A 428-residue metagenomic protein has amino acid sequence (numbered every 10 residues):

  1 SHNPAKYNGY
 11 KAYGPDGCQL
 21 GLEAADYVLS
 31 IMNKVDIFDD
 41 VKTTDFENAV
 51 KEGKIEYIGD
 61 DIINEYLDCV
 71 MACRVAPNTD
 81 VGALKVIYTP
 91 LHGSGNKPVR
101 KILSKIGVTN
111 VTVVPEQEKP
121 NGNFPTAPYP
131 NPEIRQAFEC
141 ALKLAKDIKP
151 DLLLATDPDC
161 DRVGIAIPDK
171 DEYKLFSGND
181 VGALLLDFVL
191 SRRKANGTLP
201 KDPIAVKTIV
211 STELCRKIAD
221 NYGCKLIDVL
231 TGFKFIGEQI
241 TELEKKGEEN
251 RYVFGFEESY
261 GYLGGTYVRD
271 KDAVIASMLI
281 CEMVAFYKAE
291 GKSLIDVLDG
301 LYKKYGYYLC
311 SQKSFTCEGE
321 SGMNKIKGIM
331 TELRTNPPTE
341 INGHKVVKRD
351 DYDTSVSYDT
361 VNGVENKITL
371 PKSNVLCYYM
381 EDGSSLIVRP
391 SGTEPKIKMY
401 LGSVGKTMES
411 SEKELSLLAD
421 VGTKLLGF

Functional and structural regions predicted by a protein language model:
S1-D36, N131-A155, C160, A183-V189 (+3 more regions): Phosphate/diphosphate-binding loops
N3, P90-N96, C160-R162, V210-E213 (+2 more regions): Gly/Ser/Thr-rich loops at beta-strand to alpha-helix junctions that form or flank small-molecule/cofactor-binding
K6-Y13, V99, D161-D180, C215-I218: Short Gly/Thr/Asp-enriched flexible loops that form oxyanion-binding sites at enzyme active sites
N8-A145: Gly/Ser/Thr-enriched, mixed-charge loops and adjacent short helices that form phosphate/oxyanion-binding elements
L20-G21, I167-R193: Cysteine protease catalytic core and zymogen-processing segment of caspase-like enzymes
A24, G95, G178-L185, S211-C215 (+1 more regions): Catalytic-loop motifs flanking and including active-site residues across diverse enzymes
K146, P150-L152, T156, E172 (+4 more regions): Phosphate-binding and adjacent anionic-ligand microenvironments
